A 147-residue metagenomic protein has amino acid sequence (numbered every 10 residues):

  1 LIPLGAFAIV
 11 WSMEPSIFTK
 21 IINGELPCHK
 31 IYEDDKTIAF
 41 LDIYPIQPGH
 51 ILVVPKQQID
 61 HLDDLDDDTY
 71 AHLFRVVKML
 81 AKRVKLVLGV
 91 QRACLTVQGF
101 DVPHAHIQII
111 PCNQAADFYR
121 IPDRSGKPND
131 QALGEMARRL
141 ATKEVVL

Functional and structural regions predicted by a protein language model:
L1-A8: Intrinsic disorder/low-complexity segments
A8-L147: HIT superfamily nucleotide-processing domains
